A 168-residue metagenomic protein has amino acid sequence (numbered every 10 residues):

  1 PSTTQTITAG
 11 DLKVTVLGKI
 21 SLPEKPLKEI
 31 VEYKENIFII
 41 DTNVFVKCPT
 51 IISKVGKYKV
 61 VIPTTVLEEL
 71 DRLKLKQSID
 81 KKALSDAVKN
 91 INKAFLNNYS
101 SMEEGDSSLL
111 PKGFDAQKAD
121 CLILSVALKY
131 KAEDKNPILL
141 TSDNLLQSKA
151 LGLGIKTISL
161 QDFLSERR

Functional and structural regions predicted by a protein language model:
P1-K25: Short glycine- and acidic-rich boundary segments immediately preceding or forming the N-terminal edge of structured
L17, E24-I138, N144-R168: Active-site-proximal, substrate-binding regions of enzyme catalytic domains and RNA-binding/basic surfaces
